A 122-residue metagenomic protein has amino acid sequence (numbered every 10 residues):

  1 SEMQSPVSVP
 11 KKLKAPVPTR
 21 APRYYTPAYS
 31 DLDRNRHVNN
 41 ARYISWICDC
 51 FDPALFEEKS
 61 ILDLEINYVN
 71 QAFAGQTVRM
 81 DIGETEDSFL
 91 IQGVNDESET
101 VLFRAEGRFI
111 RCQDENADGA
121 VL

Functional and structural regions predicted by a protein language model:
S1-A15, A72-A74, G83-L122: HotDog/MaoC-like acyl-thioester-processing domains
S1-S60, D118-L122: Hot-dog-fold acyl-thioester-processing enzymes
P22-Y24, D63, R104-E106: Well-ordered beta-strand positions in beta-sheet-rich domains
A54-T85, L90: A conserved acidic, glycine/proline-rich C-terminal tail/linker
